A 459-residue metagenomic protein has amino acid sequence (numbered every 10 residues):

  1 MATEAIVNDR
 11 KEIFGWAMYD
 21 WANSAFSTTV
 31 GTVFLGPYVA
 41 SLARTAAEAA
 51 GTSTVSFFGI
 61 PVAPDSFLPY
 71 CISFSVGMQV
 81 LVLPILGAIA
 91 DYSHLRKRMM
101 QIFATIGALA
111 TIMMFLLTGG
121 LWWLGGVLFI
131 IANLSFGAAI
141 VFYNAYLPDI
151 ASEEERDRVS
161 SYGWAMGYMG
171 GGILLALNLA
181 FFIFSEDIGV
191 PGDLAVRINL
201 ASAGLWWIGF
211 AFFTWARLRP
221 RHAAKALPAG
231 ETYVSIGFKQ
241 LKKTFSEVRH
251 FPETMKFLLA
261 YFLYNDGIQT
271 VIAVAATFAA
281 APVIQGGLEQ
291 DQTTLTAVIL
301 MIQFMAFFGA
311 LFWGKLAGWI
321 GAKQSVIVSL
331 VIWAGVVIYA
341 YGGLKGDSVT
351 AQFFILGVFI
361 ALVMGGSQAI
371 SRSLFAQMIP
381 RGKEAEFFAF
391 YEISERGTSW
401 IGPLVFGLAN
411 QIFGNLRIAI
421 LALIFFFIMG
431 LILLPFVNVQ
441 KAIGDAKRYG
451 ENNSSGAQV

Functional and structural regions predicted by a protein language model:
A2-I13, R219-L259, Q285, G456-V459: Juxtamembrane intracellular "pre-TM" segments in multi-pass secondary transporters
V30-D65, A273-T294: Short amphipathic helix-loop junctions that connect adjacent transmembrane helices in Major Facilitator Superfamily/SLC
V82-L95, F308-A322, N410: Helix-to-loop junctions at the C-terminal end of transmembrane segments in multipass secondary transporters
A90-I106, G318-I332: Cytoplasmic membrane-interface "Motif A"-like loop-to-helix N-cap segments of 12-TM Major Facilitator Superfamily
Q101-G120, V331-D347: C-terminal ends and interior cores of transmembrane alpha-helices in multi-pass membrane transporters/permeases
A110, L121-A139, T350-G366: Hydrophobic core of transmembrane alpha-helices in multi-pass small-molecule transporters, especially MFS/SLC-type
S160-F182, E392-G402: Glycine-rich segments within core transmembrane alpha-helices of 12-TM secondary carriers
K323-Q368: C-terminal transmembrane helical hairpin of 12-TM major facilitator-type secondary transporters
